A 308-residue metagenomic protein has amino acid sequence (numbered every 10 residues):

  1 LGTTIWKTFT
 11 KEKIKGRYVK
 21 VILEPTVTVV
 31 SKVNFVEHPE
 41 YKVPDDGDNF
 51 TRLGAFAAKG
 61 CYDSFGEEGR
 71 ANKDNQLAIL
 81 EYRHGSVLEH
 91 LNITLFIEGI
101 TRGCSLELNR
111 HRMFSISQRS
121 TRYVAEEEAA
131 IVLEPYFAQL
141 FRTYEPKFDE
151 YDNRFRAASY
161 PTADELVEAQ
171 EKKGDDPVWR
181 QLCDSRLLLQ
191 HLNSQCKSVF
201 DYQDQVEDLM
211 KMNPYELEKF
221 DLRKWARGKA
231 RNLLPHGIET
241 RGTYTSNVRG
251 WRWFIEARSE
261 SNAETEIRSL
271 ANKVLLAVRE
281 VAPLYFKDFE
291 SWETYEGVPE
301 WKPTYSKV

Functional and structural regions predicted by a protein language model:
L1-V308: Family-specific signature for flavin-dependent thymidylate synthase
